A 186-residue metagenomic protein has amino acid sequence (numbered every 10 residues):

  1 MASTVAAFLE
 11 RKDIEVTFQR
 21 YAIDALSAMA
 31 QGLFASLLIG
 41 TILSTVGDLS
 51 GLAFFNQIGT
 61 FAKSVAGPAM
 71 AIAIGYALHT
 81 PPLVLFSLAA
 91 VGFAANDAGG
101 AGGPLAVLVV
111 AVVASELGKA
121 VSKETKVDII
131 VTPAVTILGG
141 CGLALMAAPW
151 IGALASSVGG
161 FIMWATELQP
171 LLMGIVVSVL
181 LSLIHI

Functional and structural regions predicted by a protein language model:
T4, L117, W150-A155: Juxtamembrane interface elements at the cytosolic ends of transmembrane helices in multi-pass membrane proteins
V5-T136, G140, A144: Early transmembrane hairpin of solute transport permeases
L49-F55, I151-W164: Membrane-interface helix termini and inter-helical loops of multi-pass transporters
D97-A98, P149, E167-L168: Helix-coil boundary and interhelical linker segments in multi-pass alpha-helical membrane proteins
V127-D128, L168-M173: Flexible, glycine/charged-enriched surface loops at secondary-structure junctions
L143-I151: Alpha-helical transmembrane segments
L172-L180: Small-residue-enriched transmembrane helix starts and helix-helix packing motifs in multi-pass inner-membrane proteins
H185-I186: Conserved small/polar residues in nucleotide/adenosyl-binding loops
